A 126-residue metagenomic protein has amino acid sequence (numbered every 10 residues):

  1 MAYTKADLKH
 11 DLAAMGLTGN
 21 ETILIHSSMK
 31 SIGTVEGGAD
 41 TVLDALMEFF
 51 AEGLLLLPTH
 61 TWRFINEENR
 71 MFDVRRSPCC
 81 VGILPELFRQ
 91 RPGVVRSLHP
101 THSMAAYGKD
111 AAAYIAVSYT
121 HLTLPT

Functional and structural regions predicted by a protein language model:
K5-L8: N-terminal basic/disordered segments at the start of proteins
L12-A14: Short amphipathic alpha-helix with an adjacent loop that forms part of the alpha/beta core around
G16-N69: N-terminal active-site beta-alpha-beta segment that forms phosphate/nucleotide-binding and substrate-recognition loops
I32, R70-R76, A113-Y119: Flexible, glycine/proline-enriched loop segments at strand-loop-helix junctions that form or flank small-ligand binding
G38, F50, G82, A105-A116: Glycine-centered helix-coil hinge/cap
L56-L57, R96-T101, A116: General beta-strand structural signal in soluble alpha/beta enzymes
N69-G108: Ligand-binding beta-strand-loop-alpha-helix segment within the catalytic cores of soluble metabolic enzymes
T120-T126: Conserved small/polar residues in nucleotide/adenosyl-binding loops
